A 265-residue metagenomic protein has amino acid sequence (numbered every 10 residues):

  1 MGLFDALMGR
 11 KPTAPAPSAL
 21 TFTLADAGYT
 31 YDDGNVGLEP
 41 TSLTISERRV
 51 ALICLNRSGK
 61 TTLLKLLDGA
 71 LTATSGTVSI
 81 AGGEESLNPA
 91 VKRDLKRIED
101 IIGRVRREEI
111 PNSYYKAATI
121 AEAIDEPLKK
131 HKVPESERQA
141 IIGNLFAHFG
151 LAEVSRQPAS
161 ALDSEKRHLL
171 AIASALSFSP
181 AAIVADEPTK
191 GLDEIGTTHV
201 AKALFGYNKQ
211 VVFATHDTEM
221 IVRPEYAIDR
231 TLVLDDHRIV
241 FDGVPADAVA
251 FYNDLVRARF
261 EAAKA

Functional and structural regions predicted by a protein language model:
D68: Helix-to-loop junction immediately C-terminal to a conserved catalytic motif
E85-G103, K130: ABC ATPase NBD coupling module
E108, K116-K129: Q-loop/switch helix immediately C-terminal to the Walker
D125, E137-V154: Conserved ABC ATPase "signature" region
P158-L162: Conserved ABC ATPase signature
I183-E187: Catalytic Walker B motif of ABC-type/P-loop ATPase nucleotide-binding domains
R238-E261: Conserved beta-strand-loop-alpha-helix hinge in the C-terminal portion of ABC ATPase nucleotide-binding domains
